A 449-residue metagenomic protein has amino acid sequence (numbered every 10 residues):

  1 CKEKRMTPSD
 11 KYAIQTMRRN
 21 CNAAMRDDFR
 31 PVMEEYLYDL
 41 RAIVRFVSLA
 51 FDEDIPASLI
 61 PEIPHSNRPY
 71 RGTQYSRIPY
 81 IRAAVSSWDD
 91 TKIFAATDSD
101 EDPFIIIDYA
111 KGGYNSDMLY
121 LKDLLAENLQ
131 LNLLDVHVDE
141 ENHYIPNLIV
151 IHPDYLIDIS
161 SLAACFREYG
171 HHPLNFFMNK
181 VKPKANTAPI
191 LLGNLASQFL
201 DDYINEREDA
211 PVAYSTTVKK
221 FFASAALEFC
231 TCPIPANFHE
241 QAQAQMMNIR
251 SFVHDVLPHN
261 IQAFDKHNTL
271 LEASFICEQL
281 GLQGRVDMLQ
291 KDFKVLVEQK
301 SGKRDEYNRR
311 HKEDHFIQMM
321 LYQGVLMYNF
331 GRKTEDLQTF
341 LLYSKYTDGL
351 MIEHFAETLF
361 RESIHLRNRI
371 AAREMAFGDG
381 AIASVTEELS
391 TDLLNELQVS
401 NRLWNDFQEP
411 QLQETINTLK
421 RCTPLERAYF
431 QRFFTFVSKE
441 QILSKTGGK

Functional and structural regions predicted by a protein language model:
K4-I55: Charge-enriched, short contiguous segments at helix-coil
R45, D54-P64, S344-S384: Domain-level recognition of nuclease-like catalytic cores that cleave nucleotide substrates
F51-D100, A383-K449: Accessory interdomain/linker segments of ATP-dependent helicases and helicase-like nucleic-acid enzymes that mediate
A96-L134, H354, L366-D379, P410-K449: Accessory nucleic-acid engagement and inter-domain coupling regions that lie outside the RecA/P-loop ATPase cores
D98-A126, F264-N368: Mg2+/Mn2+-dependent nuclease catalytic core
D108-F229: Charged, glycine-rich intrinsically disordered N-terminal tails and low-complexity linkers that flank
F199-L271, Q413, K420, A428 (+1 more regions): A non-catalytic, helix-rich entry segment at domain boundaries
